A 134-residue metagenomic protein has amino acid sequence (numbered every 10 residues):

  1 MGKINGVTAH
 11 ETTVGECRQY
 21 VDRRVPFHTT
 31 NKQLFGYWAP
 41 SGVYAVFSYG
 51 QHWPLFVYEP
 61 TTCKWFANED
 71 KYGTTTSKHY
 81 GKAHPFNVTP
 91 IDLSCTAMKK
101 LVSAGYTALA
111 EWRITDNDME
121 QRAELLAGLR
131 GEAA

Functional and structural regions predicted by a protein language model:
M1-A134: Terminal leader/tail segments of proteins
